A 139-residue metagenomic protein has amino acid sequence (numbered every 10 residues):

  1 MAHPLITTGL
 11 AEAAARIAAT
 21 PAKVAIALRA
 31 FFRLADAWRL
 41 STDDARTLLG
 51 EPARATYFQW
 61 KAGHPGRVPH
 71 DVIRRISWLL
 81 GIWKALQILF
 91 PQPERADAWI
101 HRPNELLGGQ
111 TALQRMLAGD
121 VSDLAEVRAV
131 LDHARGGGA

Functional and structural regions predicted by a protein language model:
M1-A139: Non-transmembrane "mature" sequence context
